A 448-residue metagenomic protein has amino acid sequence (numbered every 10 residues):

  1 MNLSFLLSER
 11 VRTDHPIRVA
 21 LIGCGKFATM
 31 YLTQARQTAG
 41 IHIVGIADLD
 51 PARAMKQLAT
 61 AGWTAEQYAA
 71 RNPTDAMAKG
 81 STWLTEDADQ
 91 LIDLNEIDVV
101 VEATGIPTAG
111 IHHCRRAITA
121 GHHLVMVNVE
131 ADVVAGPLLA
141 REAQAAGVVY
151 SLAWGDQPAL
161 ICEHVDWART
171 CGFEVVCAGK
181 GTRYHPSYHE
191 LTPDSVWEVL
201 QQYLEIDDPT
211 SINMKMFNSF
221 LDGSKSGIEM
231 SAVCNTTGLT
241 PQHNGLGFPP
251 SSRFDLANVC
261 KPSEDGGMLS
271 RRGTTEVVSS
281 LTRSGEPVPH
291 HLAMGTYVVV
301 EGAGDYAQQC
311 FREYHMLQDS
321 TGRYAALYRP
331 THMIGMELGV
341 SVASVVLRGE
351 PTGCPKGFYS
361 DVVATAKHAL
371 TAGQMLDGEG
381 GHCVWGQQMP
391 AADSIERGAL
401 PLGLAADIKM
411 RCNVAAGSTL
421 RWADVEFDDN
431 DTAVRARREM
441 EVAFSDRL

Functional and structural regions predicted by a protein language model:
M1-R116: N-terminal glycine-/serine-/threonine-rich beta1-alpha1-beta2 phosphate-ribose binding loop of Rossmann-like
N2-R10, Q202-L448: C-terminal catalytic/substrate-binding lobe primarily of soluble NAD(P)-dependent oxidoreductases
L49, G105-I106, V129-D132, G155-D156 (+3 more regions): Short, ordered loop/turn segments at secondary-structure junctions
A52-R53, A131-G136, A140, Q157-I161 (+2 more regions): Short gly/pro/ser/thr-enriched loop/turn and capping motifs at secondary-structure boundaries
L58-A59, G136-L139, C162-V165, K180 (+4 more regions): Short acidic, glycine/serine/threonine-rich loops at helix termini
T104, A109-A120, N128-V149, A153-D156: Rossmann-fold NAD(P)-binding glycine/threonine-rich loop
A143-Q144, S151-L221: Rossmann-like NAD(P)H-binding beta-loop-alpha module
